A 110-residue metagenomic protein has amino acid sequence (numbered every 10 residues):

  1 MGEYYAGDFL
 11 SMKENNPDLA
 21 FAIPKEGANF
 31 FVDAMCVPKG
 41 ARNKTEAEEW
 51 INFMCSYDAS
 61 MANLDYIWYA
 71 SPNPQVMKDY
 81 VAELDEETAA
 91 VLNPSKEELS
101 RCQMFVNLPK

Functional and structural regions predicted by a protein language model:
M1-P24: Ligand-binding pocket segment of bilobal, Venus flytrap-like solute-binding proteins
G2, G27, N43-A47, L108-P109: Solvent-exposed, acidic/flexible segments
M12, N63, N107-K110: Charged, low-complexity, helix-prone segments enriched in Lys/Glu/Asp/Gln
N15, A22, A70-P72, L92 (+1 more regions): Selective for proline/serine-rich intrinsically disordered segments in cytosolic/nuclear regulatory regions
N29, D33, P38-L99: Mature extracytoplasmic/periplasmic domains
P94-K110: Conserved C-terminal helix/tail region of periplasmic/extracytoplasmic solute-binding proteins
